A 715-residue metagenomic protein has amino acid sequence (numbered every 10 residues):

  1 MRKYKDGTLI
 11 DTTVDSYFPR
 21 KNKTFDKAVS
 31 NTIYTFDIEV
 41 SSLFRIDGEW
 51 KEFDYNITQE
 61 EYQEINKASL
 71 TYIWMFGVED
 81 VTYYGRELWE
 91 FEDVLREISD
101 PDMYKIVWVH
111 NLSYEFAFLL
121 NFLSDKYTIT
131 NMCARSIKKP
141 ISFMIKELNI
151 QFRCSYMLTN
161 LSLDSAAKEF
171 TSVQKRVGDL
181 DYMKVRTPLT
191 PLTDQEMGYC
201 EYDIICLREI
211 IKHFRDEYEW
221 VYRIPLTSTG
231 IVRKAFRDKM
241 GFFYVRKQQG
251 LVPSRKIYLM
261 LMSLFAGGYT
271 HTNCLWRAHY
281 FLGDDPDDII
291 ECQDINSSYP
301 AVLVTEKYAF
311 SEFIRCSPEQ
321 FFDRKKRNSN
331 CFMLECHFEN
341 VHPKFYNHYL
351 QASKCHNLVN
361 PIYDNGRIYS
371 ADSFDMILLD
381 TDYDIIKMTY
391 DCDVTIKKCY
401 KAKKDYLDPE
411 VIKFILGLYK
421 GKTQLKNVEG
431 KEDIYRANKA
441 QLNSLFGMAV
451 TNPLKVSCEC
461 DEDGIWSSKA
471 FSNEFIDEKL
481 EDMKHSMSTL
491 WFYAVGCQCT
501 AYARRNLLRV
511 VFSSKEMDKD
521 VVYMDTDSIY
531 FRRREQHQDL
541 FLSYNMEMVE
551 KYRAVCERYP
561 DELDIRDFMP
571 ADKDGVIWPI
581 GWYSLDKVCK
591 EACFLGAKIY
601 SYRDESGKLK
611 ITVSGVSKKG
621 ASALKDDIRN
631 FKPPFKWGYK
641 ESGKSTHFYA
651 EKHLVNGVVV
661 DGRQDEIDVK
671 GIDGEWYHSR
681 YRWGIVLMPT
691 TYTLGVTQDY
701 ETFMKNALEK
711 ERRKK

Functional and structural regions predicted by a protein language model:
M1-Y34, I38: N-terminal accessory regions of nucleic-acid-interacting proteins
L9, W50-E52, V659: Tryptophan-centered short beta-strand motifs
T13-R20, T35, S42-Q59, N273-C274: Eukaryotic beta-rich interaction modules
V29-S30, F44, E60-K715: Conserved acidic
